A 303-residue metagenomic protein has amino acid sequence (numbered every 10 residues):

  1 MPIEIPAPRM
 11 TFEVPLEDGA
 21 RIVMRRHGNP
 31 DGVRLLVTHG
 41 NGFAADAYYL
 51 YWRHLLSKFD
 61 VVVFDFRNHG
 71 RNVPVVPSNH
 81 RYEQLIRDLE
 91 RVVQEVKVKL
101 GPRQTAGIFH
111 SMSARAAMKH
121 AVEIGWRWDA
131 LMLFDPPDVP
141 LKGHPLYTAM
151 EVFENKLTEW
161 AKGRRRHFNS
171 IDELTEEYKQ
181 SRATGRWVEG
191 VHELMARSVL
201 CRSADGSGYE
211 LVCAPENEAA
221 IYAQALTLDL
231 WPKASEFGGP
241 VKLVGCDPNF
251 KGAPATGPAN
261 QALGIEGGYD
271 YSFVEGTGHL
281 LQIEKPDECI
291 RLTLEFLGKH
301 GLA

Functional and structural regions predicted by a protein language model:
E17, F66-I108, R291: Active-site loop/oxyanion-hole signature of alpha/beta-hydrolase fold enzymes
R25-P74: Conserved HGGG/HGGXW glycine-rich cap/lid loop of the alpha/beta-hydrolase fold
P102-L146: Conserved hydrolase catalytic core segment
F134-F168: A catalytic-pocket lid/entrance helix-loop region that shapes and gates access to the active site across common
R165-K251: Alpha/beta-hydrolase
S235-T277: Conserved loop-alpha-helix segment in the C-terminal half of the alpha/beta-hydrolase fold that carries the catalytic
V274-P286: Catalytic histidine-centered segment of alpha/beta-hydrolase-like enzymes
I283-E295: Post-His helix in hydrolase/transferase enzymes
